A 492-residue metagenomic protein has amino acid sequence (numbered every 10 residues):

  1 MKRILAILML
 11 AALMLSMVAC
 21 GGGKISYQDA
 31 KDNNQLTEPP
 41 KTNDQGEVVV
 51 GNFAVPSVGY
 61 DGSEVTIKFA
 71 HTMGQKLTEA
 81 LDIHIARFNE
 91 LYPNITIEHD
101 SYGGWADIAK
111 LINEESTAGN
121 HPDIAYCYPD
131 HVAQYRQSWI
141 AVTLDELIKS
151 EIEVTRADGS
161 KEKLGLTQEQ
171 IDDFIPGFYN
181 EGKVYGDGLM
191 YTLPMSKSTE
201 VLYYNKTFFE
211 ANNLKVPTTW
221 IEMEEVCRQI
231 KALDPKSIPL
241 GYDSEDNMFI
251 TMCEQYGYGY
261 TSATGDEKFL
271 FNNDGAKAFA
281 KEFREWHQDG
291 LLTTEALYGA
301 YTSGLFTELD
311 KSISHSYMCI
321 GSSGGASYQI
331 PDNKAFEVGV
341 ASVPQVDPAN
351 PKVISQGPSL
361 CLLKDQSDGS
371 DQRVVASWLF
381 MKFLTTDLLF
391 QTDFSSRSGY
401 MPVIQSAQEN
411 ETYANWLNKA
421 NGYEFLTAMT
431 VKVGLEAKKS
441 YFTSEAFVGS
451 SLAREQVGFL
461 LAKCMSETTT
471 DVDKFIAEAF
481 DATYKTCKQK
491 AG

Functional and structural regions predicted by a protein language model:
M1-T66, E90, D481-G492: Short, low-complexity disordered leader/linker segments with a strong preference for bacterial N-terminal type II
K31-G59, D130-T199, G339-P344: Hinge/lid segment of periplasmic solute-binding proteins
V55-V58, G74-T96: Short, polar/charged alpha-helical segment
G59, D145-D173, Y258-A278, W286 (+4 more regions): Short, solvent-exposed loop/beta-turn-alpha elements that line the ligand-binding surface or hinge of extracytoplasmic
R87-D173, T207, A211-T218, T307-D310 (+2 more regions): Extracytoplasmic "Venus flytrap"/periplasmic binding protein-like
E90, T96, G188, A211-N212 (+3 more regions): Extracytoplasmic/periplasmic substrate-recognition and gating elements
V226-Q229, D266-A300: Glycine-centered hinge/linker elements that transmit conformational signals in sensory and ligand-binding systems
N421-T483: C-terminal capping/gating helix-and-loop segments adjacent to ligand/active sites or protein-protein/ligand interfaces
